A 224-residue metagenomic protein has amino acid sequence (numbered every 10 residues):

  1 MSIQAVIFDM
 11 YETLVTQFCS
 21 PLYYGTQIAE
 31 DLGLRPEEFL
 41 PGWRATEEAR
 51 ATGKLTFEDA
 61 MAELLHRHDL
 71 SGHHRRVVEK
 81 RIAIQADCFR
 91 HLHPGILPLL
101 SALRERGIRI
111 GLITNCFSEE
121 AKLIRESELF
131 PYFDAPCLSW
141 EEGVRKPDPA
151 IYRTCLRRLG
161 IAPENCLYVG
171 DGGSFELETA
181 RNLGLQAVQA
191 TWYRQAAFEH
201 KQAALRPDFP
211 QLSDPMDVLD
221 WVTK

Functional and structural regions predicted by a protein language model:
M1-V6, G72-R75, L97, S101-R104 (+1 more regions): Asp-based, Mg2+/Mn2+-dependent phosphohydrolase catalytic module
S2-P98, E105, K122: N-terminal helical cap/lid subdomain that shapes the substrate entry/recognition surface in HAD-like hydrolases
